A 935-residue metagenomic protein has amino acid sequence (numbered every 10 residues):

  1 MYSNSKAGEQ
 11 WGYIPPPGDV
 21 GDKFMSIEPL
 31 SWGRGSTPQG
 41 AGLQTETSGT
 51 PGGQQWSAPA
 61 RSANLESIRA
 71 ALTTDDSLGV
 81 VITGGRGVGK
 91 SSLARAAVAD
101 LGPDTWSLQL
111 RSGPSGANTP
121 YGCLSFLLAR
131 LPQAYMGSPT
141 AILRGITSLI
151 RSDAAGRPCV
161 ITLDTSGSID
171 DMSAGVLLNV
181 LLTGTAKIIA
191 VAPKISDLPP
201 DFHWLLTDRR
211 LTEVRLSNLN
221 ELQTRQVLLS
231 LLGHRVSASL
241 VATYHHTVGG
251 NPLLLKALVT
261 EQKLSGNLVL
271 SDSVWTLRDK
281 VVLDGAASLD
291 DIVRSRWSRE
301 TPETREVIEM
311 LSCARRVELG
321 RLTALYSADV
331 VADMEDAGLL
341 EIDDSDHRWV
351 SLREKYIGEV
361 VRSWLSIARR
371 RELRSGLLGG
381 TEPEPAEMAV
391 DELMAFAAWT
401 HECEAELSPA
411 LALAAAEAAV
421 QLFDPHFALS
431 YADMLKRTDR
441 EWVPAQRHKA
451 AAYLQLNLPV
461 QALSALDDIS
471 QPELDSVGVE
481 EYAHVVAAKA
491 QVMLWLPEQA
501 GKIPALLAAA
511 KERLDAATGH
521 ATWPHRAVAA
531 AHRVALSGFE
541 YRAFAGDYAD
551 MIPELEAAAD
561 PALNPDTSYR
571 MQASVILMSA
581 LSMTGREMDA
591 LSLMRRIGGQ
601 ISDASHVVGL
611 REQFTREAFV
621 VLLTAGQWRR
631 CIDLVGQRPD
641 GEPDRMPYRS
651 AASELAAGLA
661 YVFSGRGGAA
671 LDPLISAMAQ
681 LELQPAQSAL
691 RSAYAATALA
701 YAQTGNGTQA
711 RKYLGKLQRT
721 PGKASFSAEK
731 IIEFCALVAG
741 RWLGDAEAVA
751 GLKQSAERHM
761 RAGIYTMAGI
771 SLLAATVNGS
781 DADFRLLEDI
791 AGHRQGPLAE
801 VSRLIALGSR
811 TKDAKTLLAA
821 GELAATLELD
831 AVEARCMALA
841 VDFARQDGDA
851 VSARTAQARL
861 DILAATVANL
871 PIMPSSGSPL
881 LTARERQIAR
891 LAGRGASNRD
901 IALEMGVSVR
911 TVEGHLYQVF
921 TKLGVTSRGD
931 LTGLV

Functional and structural regions predicted by a protein language model:
M1-N4, Q10-G53, A58, G79 (+2 more regions): C-terminal non-catalytic interaction modules
E46, S57, V88, S92-C159 (+2 more regions): Conserved phosphate-binding/catalytic loops and adjacent sensor/switch elements of nucleotide-binding enzymes, spanning
Q54-R69: N-terminal pre-P-loop "Q-motif" helix
T74, P132-G137, S152-A155, K187 (+2 more regions): Helix-loop-helix "sensor" segment of P-loop NTPases
G79, L93-A97, D329-V330, W349-S351 (+6 more regions): Extended alpha-helical scaffolding segments used for macromolecular assembly and cargo binding
R86-V88, V227, L231, R235-A412 (+2 more regions): Short secondary-structure boundary elements
P103, L198-P200, L205-T207, V236 (+5 more regions): Internal alpha-solenoid helical repeat scaffolds
T119, R305, S345-W349, E387-M394 (+15 more regions): Alpha-solenoid helical repeat architecture
